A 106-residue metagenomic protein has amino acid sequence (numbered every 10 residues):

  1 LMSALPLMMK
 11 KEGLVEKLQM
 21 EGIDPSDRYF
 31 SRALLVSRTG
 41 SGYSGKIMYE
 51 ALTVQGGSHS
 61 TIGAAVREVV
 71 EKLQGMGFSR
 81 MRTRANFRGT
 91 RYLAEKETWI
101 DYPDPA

Functional and structural regions predicted by a protein language model:
L1-K46, L52-T53, T83, K96-P105: N-terminal segment of the canonical double-stranded RNA-binding domain
M48-A64: A short, exposed loop/beta-hairpin motif centered on an aromatic-Gly-Thr core
I62-A106: Mixed-charge, Lys/Arg-enriched low-complexity segments
